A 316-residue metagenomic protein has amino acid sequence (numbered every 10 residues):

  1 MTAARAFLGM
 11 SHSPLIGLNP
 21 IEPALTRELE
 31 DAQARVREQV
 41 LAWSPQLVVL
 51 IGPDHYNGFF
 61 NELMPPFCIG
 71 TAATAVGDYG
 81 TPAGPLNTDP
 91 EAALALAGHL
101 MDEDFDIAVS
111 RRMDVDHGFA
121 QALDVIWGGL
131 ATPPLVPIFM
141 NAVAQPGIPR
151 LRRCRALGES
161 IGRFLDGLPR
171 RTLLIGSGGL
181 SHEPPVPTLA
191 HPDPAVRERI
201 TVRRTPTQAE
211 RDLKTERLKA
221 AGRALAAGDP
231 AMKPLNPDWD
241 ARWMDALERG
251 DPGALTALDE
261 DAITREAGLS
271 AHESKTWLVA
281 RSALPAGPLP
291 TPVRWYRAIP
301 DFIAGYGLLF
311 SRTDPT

Functional and structural regions predicted by a protein language model:
M1-P45, N61-A156, G167, P187-T316: Flexible, D/E/H-enriched segments
H12-P14, G52-N57: Short glycine-rich, polar/acidic loop-and-turn segments at beta strand-coil junctions
Q46-G52, I138, R170-L180: Beta-strand elements within well-structured catalytic alpha/beta cores of enzymes that handle phosphate/sulfate esters
Y56-G58, S181-P184: Short, active-site-adjacent cap segments at secondary-structure transitions
G158-R163: Internal active-site segments that recognize and position negatively charged phosphoryl groups and nucleotide moieties
F164-L165, L174: Conserved catalytic-core segments centered on acid/base and nucleophilic motifs
T172, P185-P187: Short conserved catalytic/interaction loops centered on acidic-Pro-aromatic/His motifs
